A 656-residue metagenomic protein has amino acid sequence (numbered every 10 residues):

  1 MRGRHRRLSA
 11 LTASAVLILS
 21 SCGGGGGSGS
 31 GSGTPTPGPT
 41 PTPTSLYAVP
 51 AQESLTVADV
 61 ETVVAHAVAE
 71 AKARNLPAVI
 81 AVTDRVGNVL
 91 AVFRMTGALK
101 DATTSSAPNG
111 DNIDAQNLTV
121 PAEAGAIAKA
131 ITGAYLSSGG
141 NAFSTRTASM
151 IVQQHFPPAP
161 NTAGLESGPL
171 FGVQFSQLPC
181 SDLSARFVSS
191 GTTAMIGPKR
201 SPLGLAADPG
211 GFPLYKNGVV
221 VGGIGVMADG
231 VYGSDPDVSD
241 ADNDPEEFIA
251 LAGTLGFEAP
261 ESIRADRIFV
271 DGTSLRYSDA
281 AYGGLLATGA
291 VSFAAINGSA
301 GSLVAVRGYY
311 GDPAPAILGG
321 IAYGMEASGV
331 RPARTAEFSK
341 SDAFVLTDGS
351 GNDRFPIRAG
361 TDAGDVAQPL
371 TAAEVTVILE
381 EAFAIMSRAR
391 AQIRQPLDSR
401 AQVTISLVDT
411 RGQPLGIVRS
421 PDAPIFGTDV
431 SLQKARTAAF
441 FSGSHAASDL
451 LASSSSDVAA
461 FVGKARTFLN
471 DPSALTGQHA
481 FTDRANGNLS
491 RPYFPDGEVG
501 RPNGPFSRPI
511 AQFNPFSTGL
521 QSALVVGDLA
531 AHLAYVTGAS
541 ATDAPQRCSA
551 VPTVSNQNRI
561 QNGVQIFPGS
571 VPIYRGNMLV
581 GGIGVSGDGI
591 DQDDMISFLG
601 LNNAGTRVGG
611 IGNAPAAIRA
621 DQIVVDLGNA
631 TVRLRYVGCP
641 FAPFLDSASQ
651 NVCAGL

Functional and structural regions predicted by a protein language model:
M1-L11: Bacterial N-terminal signal peptides that target proteins for export
I18-S21: C-terminal motif of bacterial Sec signal peptides marking the signal peptidase cleavage site
G23-G27: Bacterial signal peptide processing site
S28-L656: Flexible, solvent-exposed loop/hinge segments and secondary-structure transition points
